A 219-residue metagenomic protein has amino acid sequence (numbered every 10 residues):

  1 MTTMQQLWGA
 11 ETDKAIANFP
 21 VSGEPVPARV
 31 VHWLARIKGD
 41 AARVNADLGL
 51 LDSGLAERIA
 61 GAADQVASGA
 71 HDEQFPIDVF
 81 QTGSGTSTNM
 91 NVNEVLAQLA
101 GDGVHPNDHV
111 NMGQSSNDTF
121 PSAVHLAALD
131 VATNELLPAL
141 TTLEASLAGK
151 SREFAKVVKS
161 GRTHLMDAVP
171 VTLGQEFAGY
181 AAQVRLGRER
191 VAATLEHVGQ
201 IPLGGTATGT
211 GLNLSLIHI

Functional and structural regions predicted by a protein language model:
M1-V79, E94: Generic N-terminal targeting/processing segments that precede catalytic cores or assembly contacts
Q6-W8, Q74-E94, H109-P121, A207-N213: Glycine/serine-rich anion-binding loops at beta->alpha junctions that coordinate negatively charged ligand groups
V30-W33, I37, L55, L136-A139 (+3 more regions): Amphipathic alpha-helix face/heptad-repeat signature
R36-V44, S116-T172: Long, non-coiled-coil amphipathic alpha-helical linker/lever segments that couple catalytic cores to other domains
K38-A41, N45, A63, A67-A70 (+5 more regions): A structural signal for well-ordered alpha-helices, especially hydrophobic packing surfaces of coiled-coils
F80-T88, M166-Y180, T208: Alpha-helical scaffold segments that form or flank carboxylate-/histidine-based iron centers
H197-G211: Extended amphipathic alpha-helical segments with heptad-repeat/coiled-coil character used for oligomerization, fusion
I217-I219: Conserved small/polar residues in nucleotide/adenosyl-binding loops
